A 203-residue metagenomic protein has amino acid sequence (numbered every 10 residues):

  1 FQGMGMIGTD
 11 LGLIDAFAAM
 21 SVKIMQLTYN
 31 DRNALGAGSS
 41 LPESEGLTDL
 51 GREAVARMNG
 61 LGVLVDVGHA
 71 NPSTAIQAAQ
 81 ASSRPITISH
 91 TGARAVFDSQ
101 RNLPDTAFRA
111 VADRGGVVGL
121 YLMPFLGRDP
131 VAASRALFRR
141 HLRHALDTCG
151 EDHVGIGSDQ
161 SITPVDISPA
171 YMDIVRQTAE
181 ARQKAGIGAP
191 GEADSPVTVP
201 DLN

Functional and structural regions predicted by a protein language model:
F1-L11: Divalent metal-binding segments
Q2-M4, N30-R32, V63, G68-A75 (+3 more regions): Active-site beta-loop-alpha junctions enriched in small/polar residues
L11-A19, S40-T87, Q100-G116, A136-H153: Histidine/acidic residue-rich metal-binding segments in metalloenzymes
K23-N30, D113-L120, V154-S158: Non-cysteine beta-strand/loop elements that form the S-adenosyl-L-methionine
P85-T87, D166-A181: Aromatic- and acidic-residue-enriched segments that line the glycan-binding/catalytic groove of carbohydrate-active
A112-R135: A conserved active-site cap/scaffold subdomain adjacent to cofactor or substrate pockets
C149-D173, G191-E192: Short acidic/histidine-rich active-site segments
G191-N203: Mid-to-C-terminal alpha-helical segments outside catalytic/metal-binding sites
